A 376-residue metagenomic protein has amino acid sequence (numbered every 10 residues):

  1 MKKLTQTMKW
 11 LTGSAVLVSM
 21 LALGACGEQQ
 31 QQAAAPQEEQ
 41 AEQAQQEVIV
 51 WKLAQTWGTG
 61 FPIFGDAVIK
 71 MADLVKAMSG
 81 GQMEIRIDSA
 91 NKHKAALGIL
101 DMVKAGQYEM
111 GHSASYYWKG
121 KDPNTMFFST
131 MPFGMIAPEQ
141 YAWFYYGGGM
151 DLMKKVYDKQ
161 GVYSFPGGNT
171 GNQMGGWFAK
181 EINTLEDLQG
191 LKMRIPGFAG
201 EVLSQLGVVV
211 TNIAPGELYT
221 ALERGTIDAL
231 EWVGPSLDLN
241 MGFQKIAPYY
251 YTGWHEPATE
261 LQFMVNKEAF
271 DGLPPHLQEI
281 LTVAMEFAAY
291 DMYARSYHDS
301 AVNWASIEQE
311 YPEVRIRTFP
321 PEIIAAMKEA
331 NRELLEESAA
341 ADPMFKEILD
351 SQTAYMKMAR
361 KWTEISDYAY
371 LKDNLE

Functional and structural regions predicted by a protein language model:
K2-S14: Bacterial N-terminal signal peptides that target proteins for export
A22-A25: C-terminal motif of bacterial Sec signal peptides marking the signal peptidase cleavage site
G27-Q140, L152, Y157-K159, Y163-E376: N-terminal secretory/targeting leader peptides
